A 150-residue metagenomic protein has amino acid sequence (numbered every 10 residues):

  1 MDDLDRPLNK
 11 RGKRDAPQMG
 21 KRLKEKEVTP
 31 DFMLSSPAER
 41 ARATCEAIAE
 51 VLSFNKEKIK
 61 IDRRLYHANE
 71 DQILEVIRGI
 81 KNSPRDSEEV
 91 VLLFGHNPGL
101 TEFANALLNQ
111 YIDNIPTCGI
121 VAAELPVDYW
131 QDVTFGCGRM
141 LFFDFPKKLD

Functional and structural regions predicted by a protein language model:
M1-L65, I112-I115: Active-site-proximal alpha-helix that buttresses catalytic centers in soluble enzyme cores
T44-C45, D71, E102-N105: Short glycine-/acidic-enriched loop or helix-start segments at secondary-structure transitions that form or flank
A47-I48, A106-L107, P126: Residue-level signal for well-ordered alpha-helical positions
L65-N82: Short phosphate-binding loop-to-helix
I77-L92, T134-F145: A polyampholytic, Gly/Pro-enriched intrinsically disordered region
I80-D86, V91-G119: Non-DNA-binding regulatory cores of transcription-related proteins, predominantly C-terminal effector-binding
Q110-L141: Domain-level recognition of soluble alpha/beta enzyme cores, biased toward histidine phosphatases/phosphomutases
